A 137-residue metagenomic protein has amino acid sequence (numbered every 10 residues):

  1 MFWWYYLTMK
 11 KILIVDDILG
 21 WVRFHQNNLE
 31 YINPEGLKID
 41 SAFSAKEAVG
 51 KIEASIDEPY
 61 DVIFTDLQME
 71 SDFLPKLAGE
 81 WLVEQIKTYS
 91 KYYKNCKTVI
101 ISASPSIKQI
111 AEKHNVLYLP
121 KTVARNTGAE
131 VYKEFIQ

Functional and structural regions predicted by a protein language model:
M1-T8: Short, Lys/Arg-enriched N-terminal segments with co-localized hydrophobic residues within the first ~10-30 amino acids
K10-L29: Conserved acidic segment of CheY-like receiver
I14-G20, S41-F43, I101-Q137: Output/docking surface of receiver
N27-I32, H114: Alpha-helical interaction/dimerization surfaces of two-component signaling modules
I32-I39, E58, K94: A generic structural motif
S41-V62, S71: Acidic, metal-coordinating helix/loop segments flanking the phosphotransfer/catalytic sites of two-component signaling
A54-D57, Q85-N95: Conserved phosphotransfer cores of two-component systems
I63-Y89: Conserved phosphotransfer microenvironments
